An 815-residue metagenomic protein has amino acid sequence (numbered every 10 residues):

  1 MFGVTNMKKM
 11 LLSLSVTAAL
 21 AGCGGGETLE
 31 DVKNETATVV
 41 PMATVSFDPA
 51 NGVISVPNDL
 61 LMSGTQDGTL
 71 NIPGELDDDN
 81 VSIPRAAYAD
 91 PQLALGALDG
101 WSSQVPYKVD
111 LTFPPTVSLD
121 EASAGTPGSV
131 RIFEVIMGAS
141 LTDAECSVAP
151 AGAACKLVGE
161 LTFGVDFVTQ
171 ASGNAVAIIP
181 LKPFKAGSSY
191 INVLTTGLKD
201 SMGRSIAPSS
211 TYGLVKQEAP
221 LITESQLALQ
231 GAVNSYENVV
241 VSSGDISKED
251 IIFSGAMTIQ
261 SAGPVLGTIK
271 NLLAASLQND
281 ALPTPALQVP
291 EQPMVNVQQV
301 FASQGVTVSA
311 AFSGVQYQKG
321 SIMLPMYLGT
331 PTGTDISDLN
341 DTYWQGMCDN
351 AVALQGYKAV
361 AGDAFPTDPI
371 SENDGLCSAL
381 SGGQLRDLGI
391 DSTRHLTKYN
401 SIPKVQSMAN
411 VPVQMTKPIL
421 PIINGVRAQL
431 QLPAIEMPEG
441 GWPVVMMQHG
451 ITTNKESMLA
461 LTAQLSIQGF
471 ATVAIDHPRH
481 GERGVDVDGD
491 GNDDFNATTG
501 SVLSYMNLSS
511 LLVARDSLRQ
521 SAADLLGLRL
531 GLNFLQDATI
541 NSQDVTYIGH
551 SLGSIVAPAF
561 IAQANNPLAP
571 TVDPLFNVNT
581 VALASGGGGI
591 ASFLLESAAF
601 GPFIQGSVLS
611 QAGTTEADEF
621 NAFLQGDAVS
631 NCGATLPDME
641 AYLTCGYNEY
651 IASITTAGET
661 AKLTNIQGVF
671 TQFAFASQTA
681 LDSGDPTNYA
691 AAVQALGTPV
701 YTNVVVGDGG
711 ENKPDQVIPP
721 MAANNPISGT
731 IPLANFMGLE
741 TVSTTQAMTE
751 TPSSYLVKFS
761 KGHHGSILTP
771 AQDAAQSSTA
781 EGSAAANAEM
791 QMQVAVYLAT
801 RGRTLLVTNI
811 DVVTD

Functional and structural regions predicted by a protein language model:
A19-G22: C-terminal motif of bacterial Sec signal peptides marking the signal peptidase cleavage site
G25-D341: Acidic, low-complexity Ser/Thr/Gly/Pro-rich repeat segments typical of extracellular/periplasmic and surface-exposed
E121-A124, T142-E145, S189-I191, S201-Y212 (+9 more regions): Short, solvent-exposed loop/turn and secondary-structure capping segments
Q170-S201, Q406-T462: A conserved hydrophobic secondary-structure block that centers on an alpha-helix together with its immediately flanking
V300-G440: N-terminal cap/lid segment of alpha/beta-hydrolase-fold proteins
C377-I402, S407-A409, R427-L526: Cap/lid segment of the alpha/beta-hydrolase catalytic domain
Q414, I422, R427-L432, S509 (+3 more regions): C-terminal subdomain of alpha/beta-hydrolase-fold enzymes, centered on the catalytic histidine and its supporting
L535, N541-L595: Primarily recognizes the serine-hydrolase "nucleophile elbow" in alpha/beta-hydrolase and SGNH/GDSL folds
